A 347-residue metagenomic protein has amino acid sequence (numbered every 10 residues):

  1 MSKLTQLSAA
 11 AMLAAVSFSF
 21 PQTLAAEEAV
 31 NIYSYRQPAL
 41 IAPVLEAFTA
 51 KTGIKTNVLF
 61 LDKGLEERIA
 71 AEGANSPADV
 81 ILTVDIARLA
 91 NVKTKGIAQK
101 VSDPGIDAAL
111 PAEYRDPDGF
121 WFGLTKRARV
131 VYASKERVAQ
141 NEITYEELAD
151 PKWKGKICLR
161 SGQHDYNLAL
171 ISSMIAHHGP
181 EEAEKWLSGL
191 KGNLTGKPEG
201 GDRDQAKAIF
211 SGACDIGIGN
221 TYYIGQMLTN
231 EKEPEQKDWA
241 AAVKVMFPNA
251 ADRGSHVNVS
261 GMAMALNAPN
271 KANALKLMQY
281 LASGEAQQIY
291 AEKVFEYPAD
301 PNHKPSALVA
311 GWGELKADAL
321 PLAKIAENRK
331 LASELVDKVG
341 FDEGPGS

Functional and structural regions predicted by a protein language model:
A26-A90: Early extracytoplasmic/lumenal segment of secretory-pathway proteins
Y33-R36, P117-D118, A133-K135, Q140 (+3 more regions): Short beta-strand->loop
S76-I81, Q99-V131, E146, K156-L159: A structural signal for short loop-to-beta-strand junctions that line the ligand-binding cleft of periplasmic/secreted
I86-I97, D116-I143, I171-S172, V257-A263: Periplasmic solute-binding protein
E136-I143, I175-E184, A268-A274: Short helix-loop capping/hinge motifs at secondary-structure junctions, enriched in acidic/polar residues
S173, H178-F247: Ligand-binding pocket segment of bilobal, Venus flytrap-like solute-binding proteins
S260-L320: Mature extracytoplasmic/periplasmic domains
D318-S347: Conserved C-terminal helix/tail region of periplasmic/extracytoplasmic solute-binding proteins
